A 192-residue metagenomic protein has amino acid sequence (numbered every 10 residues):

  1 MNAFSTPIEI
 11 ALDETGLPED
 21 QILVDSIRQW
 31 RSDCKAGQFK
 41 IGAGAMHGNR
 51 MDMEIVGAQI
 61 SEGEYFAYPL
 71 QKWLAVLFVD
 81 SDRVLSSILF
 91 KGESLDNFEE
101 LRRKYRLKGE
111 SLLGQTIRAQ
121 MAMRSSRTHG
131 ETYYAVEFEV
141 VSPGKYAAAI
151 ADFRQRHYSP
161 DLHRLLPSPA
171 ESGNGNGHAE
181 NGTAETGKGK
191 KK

Functional and structural regions predicted by a protein language model:
M1-R83, S126-Y133, E139-A149, T183 (+1 more regions): OB-fold ssDNA-binding interfaces and closely related basic DNA-contact patches used across DNA replication/repair
A75-R103: Short acidic, glycine/tyrosine-flanked loop/strand segments centered on an H-E-D-like triad
S87, T116, A135: Beta-strand-rich binding-surface signature of beta-sandwich/beta-barrel folds used to engage anionic ligands
F98-R118: Short nucleic-acid-contacting surface segments enriched for D/E, G, S/T with interspersed K/R
Q115, S125-S126: Hydrophobic membrane/lipid-contacting segments
A148-K192: Glycine- and charge-enriched low-complexity intrinsically disordered segments
